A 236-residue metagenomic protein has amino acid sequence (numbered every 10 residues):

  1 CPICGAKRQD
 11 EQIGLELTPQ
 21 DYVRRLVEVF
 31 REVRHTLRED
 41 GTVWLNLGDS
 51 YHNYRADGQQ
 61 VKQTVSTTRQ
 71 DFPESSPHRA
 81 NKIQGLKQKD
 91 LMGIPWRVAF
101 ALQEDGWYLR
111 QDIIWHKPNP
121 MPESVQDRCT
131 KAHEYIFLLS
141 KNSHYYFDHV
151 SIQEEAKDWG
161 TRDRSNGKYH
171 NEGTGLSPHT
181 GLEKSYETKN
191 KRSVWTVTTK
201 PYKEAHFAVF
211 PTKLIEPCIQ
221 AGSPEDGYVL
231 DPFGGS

Functional and structural regions predicted by a protein language model:
C1-S236: S-adenosyl-L-methionine-dependent nucleic acid methyltransferase catalytic domains
